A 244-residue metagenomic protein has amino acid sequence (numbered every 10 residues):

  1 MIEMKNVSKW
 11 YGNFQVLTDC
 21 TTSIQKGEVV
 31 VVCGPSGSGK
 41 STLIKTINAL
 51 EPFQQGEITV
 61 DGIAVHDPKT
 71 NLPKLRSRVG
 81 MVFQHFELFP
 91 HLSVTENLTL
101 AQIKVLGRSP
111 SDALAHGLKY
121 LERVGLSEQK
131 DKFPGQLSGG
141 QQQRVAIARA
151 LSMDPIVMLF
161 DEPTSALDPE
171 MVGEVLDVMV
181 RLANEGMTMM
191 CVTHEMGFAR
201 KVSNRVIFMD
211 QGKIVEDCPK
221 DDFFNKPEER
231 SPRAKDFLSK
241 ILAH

Functional and structural regions predicted by a protein language model:
I2-M4, S8-K220: ABC family nucleotide-binding domain
D221, N225-H244: C-terminal boundary and immediately downstream tail of ABC-type ATPase nucleotide-binding domains
